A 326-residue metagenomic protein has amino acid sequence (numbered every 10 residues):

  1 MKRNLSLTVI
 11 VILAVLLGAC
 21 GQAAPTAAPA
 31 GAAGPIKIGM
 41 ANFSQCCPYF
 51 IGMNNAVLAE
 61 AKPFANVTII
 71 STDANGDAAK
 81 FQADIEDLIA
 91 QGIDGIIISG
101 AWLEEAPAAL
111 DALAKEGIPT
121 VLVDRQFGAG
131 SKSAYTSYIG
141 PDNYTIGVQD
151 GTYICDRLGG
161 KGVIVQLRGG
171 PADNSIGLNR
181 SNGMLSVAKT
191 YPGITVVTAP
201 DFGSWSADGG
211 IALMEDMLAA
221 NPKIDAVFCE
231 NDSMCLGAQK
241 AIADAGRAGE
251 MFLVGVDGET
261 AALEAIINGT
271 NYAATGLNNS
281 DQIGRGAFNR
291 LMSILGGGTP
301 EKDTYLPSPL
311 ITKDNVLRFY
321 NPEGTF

Functional and structural regions predicted by a protein language model:
M1-V9: Bacterial N-terminal signal peptides that target proteins for export
I10-A14: Hydrophobic helical h-region of N-terminal Sec-dependent signal peptides in bacterial secretory/periplasmic proteins
L16-A19: C-terminal motif of bacterial Sec signal peptides marking the signal peptidase cleavage site
G21-F326: A residue-level marker of the well-folded mature domains of exported/periplasmic proteins
